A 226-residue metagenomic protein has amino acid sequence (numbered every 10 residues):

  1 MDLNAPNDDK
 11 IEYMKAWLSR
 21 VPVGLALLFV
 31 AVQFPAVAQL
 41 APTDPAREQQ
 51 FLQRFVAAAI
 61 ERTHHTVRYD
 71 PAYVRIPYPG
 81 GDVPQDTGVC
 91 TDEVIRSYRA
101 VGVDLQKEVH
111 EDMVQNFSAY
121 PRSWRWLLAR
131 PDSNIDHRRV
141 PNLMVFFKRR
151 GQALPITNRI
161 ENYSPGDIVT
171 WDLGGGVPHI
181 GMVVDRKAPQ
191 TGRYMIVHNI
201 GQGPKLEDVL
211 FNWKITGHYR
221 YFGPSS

Functional and structural regions predicted by a protein language model:
E12-V23: Bacterial N-terminal signal peptides that target proteins for export
P22-Q33: Bacterial N-terminal signal peptides
A36-L40: Boundary at the C-terminal end of the N-terminal hydrophobic targeting segment
A41-Q49, I76-Q85, A129-S133, L154-T157 (+1 more regions): Second-shell loop/turn segments in exported
F51-V56, V114-I196: ...with weaker cross-activation on analogous glycine-rich loops/strands in unrelated enzymes
I60, H64, I95-V103, H110 (+2 more regions): Sec-exported extracytoplasmic/periplasmic mature domains
D70-T91, D104-R130: Acidic helix-start/capping segments at beta-turn-to-alpha-helix junctions
T191-S226: Low-complexity, Gly/Ser/Thr/Pro-rich intrinsically disordered linker/tail segments
